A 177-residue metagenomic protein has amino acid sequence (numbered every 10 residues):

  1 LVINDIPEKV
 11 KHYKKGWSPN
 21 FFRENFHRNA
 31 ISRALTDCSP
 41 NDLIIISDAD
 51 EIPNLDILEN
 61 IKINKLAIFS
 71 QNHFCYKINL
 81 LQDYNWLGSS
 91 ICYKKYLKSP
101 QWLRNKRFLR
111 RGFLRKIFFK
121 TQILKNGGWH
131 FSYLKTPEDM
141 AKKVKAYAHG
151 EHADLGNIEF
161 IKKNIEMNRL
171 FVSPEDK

Functional and structural regions predicted by a protein language model:
V2-D37, D42, E51-K177: Catalytic-site signature of metal-activated, phosphate-bearing donor transferases, centered on the GT-A/GT-A-like
